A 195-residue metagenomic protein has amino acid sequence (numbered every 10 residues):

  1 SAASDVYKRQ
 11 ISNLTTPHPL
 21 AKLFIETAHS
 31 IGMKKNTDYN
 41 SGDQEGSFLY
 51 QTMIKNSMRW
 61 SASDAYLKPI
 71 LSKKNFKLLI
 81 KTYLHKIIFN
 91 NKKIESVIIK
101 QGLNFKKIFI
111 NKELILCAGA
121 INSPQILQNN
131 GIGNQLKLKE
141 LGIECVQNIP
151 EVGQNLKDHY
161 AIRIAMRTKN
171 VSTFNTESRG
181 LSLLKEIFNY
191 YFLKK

Functional and structural regions predicted by a protein language model:
S1-I94, K100, R163-I187: Conserved redox-cofactor binding core of oxidoreductases
Q10, N134-K195: Mid-to-C-terminal "cap/lid" subdomains and adjacent gly/pro-rich loops that border and regulate access to redox
T37, L79-I80, L116-C117, C145-N148: General beta-strand structural signal in soluble alpha/beta enzymes
S72-N75, N91, L103-F105, I132-N148: Secondary-structure transition/capping motifs at alpha-helix termini and the adjoining loop/turn into the next element
L103-E113, C117: Core beta-strand elements of the Rossmann-like FAD/NAD(P) dinucleotide-binding domain in flavoenzyme oxidoreductases
L116-L141: Flavin (primarily FAD) binding-site architecture
